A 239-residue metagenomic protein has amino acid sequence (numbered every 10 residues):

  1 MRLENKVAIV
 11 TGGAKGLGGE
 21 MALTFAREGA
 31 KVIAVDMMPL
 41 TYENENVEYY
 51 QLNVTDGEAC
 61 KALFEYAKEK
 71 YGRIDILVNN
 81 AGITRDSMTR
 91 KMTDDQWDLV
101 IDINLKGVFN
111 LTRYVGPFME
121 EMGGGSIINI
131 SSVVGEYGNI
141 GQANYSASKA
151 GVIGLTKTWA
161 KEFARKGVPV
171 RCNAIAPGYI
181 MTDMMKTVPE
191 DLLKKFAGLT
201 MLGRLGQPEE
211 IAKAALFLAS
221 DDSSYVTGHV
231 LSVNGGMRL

Functional and structural regions predicted by a protein language model:
R2, F109-T112, R204-V233, R238: C-terminal substrate-recognition "lid" of short-chain dehydrogenase/reductases
L3-K31: Canonical Rossmann dinucleotide-binding motif of NAD(H)/NADP(H)-dependent dehydrogenases/reductases, specifically
M88-T89, T93-I101, M185, F196: Substrate-binding pocket helix/loop in short-chain dehydrogenase/reductase
T112, S148, T156: Active-site helix of classical SDR
P117, K161-R165, S224: Alpha-helical segment proximal to the catalytic Tyr-Lys
S132: Residue(s) in the substrate-gating loop at a strand-loop-helix junction that position the organic substrate next
A164, P169-R171, V226-G228: Short, small/polar-rich loop/turn modules that mediate ligand/substrate recognition or access, typified
